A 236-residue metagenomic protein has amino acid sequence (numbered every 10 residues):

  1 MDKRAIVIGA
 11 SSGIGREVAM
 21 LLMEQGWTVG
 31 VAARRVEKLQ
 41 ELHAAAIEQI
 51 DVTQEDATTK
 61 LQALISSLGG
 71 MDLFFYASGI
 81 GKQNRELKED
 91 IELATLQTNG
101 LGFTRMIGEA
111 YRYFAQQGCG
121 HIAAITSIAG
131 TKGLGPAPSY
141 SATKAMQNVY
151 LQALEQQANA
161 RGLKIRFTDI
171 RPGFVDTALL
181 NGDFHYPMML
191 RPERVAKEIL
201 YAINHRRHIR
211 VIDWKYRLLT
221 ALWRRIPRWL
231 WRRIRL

Functional and structural regions predicted by a protein language model:
S11, A19: N-terminal Rossmann NAD(P)H-binding glycine-rich loop of SDR-like oxidoreductase domains
H43-D56: Rossmann-fold cofactor-recognition segment
F75-Q83: Conserved NAD(P)H cofactor-binding loop of Rossmann-fold oxidoreductase domains
N84-Q97: Short alpha-helical oligomerization interface
I107, T143: Active-site helix of classical SDR
S127: Residue(s) in the substrate-gating loop at a strand-loop-helix junction that position the organic substrate next
D169, F184-T220: C-terminal helical subdomain
